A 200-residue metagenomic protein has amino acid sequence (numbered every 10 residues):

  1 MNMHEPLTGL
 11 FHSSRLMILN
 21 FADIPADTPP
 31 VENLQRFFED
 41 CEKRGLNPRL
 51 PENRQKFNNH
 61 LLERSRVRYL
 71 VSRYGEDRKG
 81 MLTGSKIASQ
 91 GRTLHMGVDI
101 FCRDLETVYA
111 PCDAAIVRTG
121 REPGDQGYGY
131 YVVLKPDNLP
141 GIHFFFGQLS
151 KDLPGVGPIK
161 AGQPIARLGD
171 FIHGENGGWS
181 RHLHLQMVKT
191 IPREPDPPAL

Functional and structural regions predicted by a protein language model:
M1-D99: Polar/charged, compositionally biased leader and regulatory segments
N2-C41, G157-H173, G178-L200: Acidic, glycine-rich catalytic/binding loops that coordinate metals and/or anionic ligands
A88-G124: Short, glycine/small-residue-enriched coil/turn segments at secondary-structure junctions
G91-R92, M96-I100, F145, K189 (+1 more regions): Small beta-barrel nucleic-acid-binding modules, principally OB-folds
H95-G97, L105, G129-Y131, H143 (+1 more regions): Extracellular structured ligand-interaction cores
C102, R118, Q148-K151, D170 (+1 more regions): A residue-level detector for short acidic-glycine micro-motifs
T107-R118, G155-G169: Short, well-structured beta-strand-loop connectors
A110-S150: Zn2+-dependent peptidoglycan hydrolase active-site motif and core
